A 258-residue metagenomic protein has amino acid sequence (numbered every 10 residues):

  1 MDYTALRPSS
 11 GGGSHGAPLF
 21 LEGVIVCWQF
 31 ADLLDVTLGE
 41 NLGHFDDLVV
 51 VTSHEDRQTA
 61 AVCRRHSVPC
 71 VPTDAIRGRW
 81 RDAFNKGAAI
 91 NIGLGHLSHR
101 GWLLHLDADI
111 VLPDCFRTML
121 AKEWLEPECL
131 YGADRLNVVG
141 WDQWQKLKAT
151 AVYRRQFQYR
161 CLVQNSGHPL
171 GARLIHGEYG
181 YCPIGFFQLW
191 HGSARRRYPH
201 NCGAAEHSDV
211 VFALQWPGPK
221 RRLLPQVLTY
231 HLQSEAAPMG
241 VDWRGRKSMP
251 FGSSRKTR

Functional and structural regions predicted by a protein language model:
M1-G11, G16, L33-T37, H176-E178 (+2 more regions): C-terminal catalytic/acceptor-binding lobe
L19-I25, N41, D47-V50: Hydrophobic targeting segments
C27-G43: Short, well-formed alpha-helical segments that are part of the catalytic scaffolds of diverse glycosyltransferases
T52-H54: Acidic ATP/Mg2+-coordinating residue in the GHKL
T59-H96: Active-site-proximal specificity loops/subdomain of glycosyltransferases
S98-G101, E126: Active-site acidic short loop of glycosyltransferases
R100-V111: Short beta-strand-to-loop acidic/aromatic patch adjacent to the donor-nucleotide binding site
P113-H200: Conserved catalytic core of nucleotide-sugar-dependent glycosyltransferases
